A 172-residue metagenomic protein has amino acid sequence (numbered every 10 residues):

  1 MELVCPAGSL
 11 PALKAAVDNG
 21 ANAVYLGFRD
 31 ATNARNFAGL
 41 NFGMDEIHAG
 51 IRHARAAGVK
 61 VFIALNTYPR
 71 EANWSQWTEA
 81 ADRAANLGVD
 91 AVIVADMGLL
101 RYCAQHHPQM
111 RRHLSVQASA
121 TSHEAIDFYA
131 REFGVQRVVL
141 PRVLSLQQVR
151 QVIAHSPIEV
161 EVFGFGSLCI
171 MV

Functional and structural regions predicted by a protein language model:
M1-V172: Non-catalytic helical/linker scaffolds that mediate oligomerization, partner binding, and domain coupling around large
